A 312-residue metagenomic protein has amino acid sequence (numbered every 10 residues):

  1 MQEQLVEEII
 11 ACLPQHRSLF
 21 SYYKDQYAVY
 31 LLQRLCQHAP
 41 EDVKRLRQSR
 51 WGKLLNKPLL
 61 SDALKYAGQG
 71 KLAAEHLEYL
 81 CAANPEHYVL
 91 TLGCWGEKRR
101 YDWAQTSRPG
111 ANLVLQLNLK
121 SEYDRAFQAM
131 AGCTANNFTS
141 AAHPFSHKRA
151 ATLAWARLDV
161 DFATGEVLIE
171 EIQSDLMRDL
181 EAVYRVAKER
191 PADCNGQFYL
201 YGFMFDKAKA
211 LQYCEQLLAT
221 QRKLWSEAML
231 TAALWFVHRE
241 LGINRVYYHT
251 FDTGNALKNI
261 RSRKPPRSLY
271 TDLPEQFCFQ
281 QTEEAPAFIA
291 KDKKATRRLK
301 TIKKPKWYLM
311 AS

Functional and structural regions predicted by a protein language model:
M1-S226, F236-N244, H249-S312: Non-catalytic substrate-recognition and accessory regions of acyl/acetyltransferase enzymes
